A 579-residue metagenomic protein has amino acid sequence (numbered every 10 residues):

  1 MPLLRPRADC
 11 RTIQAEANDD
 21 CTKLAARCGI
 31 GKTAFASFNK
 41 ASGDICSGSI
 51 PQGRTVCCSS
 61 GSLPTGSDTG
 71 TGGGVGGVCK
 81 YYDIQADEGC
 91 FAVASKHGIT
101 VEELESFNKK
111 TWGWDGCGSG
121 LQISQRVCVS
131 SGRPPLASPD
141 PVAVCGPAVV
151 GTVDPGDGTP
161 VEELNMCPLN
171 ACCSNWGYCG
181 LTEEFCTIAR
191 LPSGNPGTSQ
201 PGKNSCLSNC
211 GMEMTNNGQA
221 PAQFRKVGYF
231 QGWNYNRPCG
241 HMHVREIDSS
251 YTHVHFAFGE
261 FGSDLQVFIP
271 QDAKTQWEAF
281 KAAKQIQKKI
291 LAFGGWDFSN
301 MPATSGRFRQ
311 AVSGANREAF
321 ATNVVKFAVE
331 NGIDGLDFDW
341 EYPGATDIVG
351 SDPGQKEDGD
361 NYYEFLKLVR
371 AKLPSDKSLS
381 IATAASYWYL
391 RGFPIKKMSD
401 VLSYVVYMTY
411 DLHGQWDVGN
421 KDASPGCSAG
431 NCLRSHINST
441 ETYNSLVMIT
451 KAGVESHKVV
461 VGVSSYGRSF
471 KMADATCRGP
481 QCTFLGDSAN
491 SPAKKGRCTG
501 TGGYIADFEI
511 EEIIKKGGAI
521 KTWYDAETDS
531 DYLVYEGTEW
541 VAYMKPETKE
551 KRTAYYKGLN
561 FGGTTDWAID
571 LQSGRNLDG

Functional and structural regions predicted by a protein language model:
M1-I30, S60, D68-I99: Primarily a LysM-type cell-wall glycan-binding module
M1-P6, G31-D68, V101-A137: Extracellular LysM carbohydrate-binding repeats and other cell-envelope/extracellular binding modules
C21, C90, E163, G232-Y251 (+4 more regions): Short, acidic/polar
G31-I45, E103-S106, W112, V144 (+1 more regions): Secreted, short cysteine-rich peptides and small extracellular cysteine-rich domains stabilized by multiple disulfide
P192-A328, G579: Glycan-recognition patch characteristic of GH18 chitinases/ENGases and related GlcNAc/peptidoglycan-binding proteins
K203-G218, F293, S299-G306, H413-W416 (+2 more regions): Glycan-binding loop/region signatures in secreted carbohydrate-active enzymes
V254, L291, F338, V369 (+4 more regions): Conserved, mostly hydrophobic/aromatic
S263-T275, P343-I505: Substrate-binding surface in catalytic domains of secreted glycosidases
